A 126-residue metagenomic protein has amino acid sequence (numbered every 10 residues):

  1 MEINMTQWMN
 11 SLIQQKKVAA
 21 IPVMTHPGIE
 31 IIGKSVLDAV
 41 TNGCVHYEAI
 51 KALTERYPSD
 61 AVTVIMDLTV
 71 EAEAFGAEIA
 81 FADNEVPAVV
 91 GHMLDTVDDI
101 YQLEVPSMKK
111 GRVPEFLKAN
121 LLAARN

Functional and structural regions predicted by a protein language model:
M1-N84, K118: N-terminal basic, low-complexity leaders that serve as flexible interaction/assembly modules and, when applicable, as
A80-N126: Active-site-proximal, glycine-rich beta->alpha crossover segments in alpha/beta enzymes that shape flexible
